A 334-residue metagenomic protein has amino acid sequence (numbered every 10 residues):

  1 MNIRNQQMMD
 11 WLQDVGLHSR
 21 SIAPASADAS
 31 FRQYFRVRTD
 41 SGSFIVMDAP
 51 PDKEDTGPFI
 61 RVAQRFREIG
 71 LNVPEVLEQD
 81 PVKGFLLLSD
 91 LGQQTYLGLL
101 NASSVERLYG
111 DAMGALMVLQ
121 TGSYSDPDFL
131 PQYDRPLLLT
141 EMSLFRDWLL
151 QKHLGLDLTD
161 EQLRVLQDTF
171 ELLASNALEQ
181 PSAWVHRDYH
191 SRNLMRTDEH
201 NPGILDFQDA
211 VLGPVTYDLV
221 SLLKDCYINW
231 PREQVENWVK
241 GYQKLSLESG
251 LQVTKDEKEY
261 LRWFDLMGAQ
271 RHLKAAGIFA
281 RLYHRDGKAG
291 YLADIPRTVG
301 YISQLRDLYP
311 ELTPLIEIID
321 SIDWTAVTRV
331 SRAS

Functional and structural regions predicted by a protein language model:
M1-F85, A183, T197-H200, I319-S334: Conserved NTP-binding catalytic cores of kinases and kinase-like/nucleotidyltransferase enzymes across multiple kinase
R4, M8, Q13, Y124-Q132 (+4 more regions): An alpha-helical support segment within catalytic cores of ATP-dependent transferases
F31-R38, V46, L119, E171-L219 (+1 more regions): Active-site acidic catalytic loop and adjacent metal/ATP-binding pocket of ATP-dependent phosphoryl transfer enzymes
R32-L144, L149, L154-G155, L178-E179: ATP-binding pocket architecture of kinase catalytic cores
F59, V105-A112, L138, L163-L166 (+4 more regions): Hydrophobic packing residues in well-ordered alpha-helices of helical domains and bundles
L137, H186, V211-V215, L261-A269: Secondary-structure capping and boundary motifs in well-ordered enzyme cores
R146-H153, V215-Q252, L266-D286, T298-L305: Active-site activation/catalytic loop segments of kinase-like enzymes and analogous catalytic loops in related
G277-S334: ATP/Mg2+ or Mg2+-diphosphate-binding catalytic cores that bind nucleotide phosphates or diphosphates via glycine-rich
